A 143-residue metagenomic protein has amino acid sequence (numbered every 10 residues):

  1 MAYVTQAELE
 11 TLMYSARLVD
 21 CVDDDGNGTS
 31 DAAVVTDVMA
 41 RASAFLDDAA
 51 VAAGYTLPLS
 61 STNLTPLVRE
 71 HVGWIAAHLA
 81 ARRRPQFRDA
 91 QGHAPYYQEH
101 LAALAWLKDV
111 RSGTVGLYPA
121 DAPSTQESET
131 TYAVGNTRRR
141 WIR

Functional and structural regions predicted by a protein language model:
M1-P66, Q126-R143: Conserved short "hinge" loops at termini or chain/domain junctions
Y14, A44-D47, W74-H78, A105: Generic structural signal for well-ordered, non-membrane alpha-helices
A33, D37, L67, H71 (+2 more regions): Alpha-helix boundary/N-cap detector
D48, A52, T65-P85: Ordered, amphipathic secondary-structure segments that act as subunit-interaction surfaces in large macromolecular
H78-R143: Short loop/turn elements at secondary-structure junctions
